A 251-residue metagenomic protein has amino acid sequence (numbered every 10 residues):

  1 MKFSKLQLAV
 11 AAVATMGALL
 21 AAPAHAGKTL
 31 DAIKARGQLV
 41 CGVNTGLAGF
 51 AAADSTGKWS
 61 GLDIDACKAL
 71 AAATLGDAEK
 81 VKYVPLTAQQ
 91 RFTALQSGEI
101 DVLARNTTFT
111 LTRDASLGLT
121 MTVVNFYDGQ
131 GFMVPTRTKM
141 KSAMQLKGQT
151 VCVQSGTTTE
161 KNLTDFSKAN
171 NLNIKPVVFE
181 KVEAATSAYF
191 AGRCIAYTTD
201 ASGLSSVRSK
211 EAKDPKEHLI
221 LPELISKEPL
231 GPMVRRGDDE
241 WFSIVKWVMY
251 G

Functional and structural regions predicted by a protein language model:
M1-A11: Bacterial N-terminal signal peptides that target proteins for export
A9-L19: Bacterial N-terminal signal peptides
L19-A26: Sec/Tat signal peptide C-region and signal peptidase I cleavage site
Q38-L62: Short glycine-rich His-centered loop
L39-V40, G76-E79, S97-R105, T150-V151 (+1 more regions): Alpha-to-beta junction loops
A53-T56, K68-E79, M121, T159-V178 (+1 more regions): Ligand-binding cleft/hinge of the Venus flytrap
D65-T74, R137-M140, M144, G148-T150 (+3 more regions): Extended ligand-binding regions for polar small-molecule ligands
K68, A72, G76, K80-Q145 (+1 more regions): Acidic, polar ligand-binding/catalytic clefts
